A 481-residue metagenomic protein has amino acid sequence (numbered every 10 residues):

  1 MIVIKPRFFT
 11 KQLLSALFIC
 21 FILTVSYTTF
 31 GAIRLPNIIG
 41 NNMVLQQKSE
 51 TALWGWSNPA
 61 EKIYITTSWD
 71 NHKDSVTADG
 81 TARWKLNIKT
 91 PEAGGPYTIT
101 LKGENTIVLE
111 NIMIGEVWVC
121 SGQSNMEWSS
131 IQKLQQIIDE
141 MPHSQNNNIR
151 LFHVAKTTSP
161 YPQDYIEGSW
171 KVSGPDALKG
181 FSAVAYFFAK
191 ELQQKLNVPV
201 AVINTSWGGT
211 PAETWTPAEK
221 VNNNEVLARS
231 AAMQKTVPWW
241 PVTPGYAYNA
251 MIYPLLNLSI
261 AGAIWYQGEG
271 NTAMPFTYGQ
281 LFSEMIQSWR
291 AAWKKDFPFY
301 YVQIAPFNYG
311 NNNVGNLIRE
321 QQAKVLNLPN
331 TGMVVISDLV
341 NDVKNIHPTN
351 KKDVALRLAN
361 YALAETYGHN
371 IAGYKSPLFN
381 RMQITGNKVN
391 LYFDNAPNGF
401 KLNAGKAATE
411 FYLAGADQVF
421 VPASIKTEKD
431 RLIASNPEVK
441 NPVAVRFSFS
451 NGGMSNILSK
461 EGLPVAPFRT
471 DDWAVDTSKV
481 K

Functional and structural regions predicted by a protein language model:
I2-L17: Bacterial N-terminal signal peptides that target proteins for export
S15-S26: Bacterial N-terminal signal peptides
Y27-G31: Sec/Tat signal peptide C-region and signal peptidase I cleavage site
A32-K481: Cell-envelope and extracellular/periplasmic
